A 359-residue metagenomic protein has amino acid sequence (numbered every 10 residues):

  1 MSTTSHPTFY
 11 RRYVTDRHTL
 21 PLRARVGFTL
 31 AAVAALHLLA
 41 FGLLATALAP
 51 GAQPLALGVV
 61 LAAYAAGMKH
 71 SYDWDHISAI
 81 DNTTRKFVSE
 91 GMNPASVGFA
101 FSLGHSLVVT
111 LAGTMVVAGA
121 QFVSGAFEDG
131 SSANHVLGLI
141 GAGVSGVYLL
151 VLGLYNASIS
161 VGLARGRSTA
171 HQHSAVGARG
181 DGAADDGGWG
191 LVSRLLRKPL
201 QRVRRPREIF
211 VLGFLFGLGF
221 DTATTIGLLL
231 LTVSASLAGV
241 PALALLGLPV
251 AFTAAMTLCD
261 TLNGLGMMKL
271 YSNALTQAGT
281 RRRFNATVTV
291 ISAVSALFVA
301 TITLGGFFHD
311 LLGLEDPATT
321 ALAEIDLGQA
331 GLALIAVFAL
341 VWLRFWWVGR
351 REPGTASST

Functional and structural regions predicted by a protein language model:
S2-F28, V233-L243, C259, N263-T359: C-terminal regulatory/interaction regions
L22-A35, F41-Y72, P94-F99, L191-G219 (+1 more regions): Small-residue-enriched transmembrane helix starts and helix-helix packing motifs in multi-pass inner-membrane proteins
A24-G42, S96-A184: Membrane helix-loop-helix hairpins that form the core translocation module of multi-pass transporters
H37, D73, H105, L150 (+3 more regions): Divalent metal-coordination and catalytic microenvironments
L43-E128, G227-G247, K269-A274: Juxtamembrane transmembrane-helix termini in multi-pass membrane transport proteins
L57, S158-F216, T276-R283, F308-A330 (+2 more regions): Alpha-helical multi-pass membrane helix bundles of inner-membrane/thylakoid proteins, especially permease cores
Y72, H76, I159-A170, L258-N273: Membrane-water interface of transmembrane alpha-helices
S96-A112, A251, A255, T287-L304: Hydrophobic alpha-helical membrane-insertion segments
